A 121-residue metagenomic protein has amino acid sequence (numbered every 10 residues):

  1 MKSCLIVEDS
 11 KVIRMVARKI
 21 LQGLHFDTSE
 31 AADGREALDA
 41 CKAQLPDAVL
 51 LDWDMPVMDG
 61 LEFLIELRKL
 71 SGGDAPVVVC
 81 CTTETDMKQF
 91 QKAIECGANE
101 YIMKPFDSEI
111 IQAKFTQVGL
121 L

Functional and structural regions predicted by a protein language model:
K11-S29: Two-component/phosphorelay signaling modules centered on CheY-like receiver
E30-A48: Acidic, metal-coordinating helix/loop segments flanking the phosphotransfer/catalytic sites of two-component signaling
D33-E36, D59-I65: Acidic catalytic/metal-coordinating carboxylates
M55: Receiver (REC) domain active-site loop signature in two-component systems and cognate sites in sensor histidine kinases
E62, T85-E100, A113: Alpha4 helix (beta4-alpha4-beta5 surface) of REC/receiver domains from two-component response regulators
F106-F115: C-terminal output helix
